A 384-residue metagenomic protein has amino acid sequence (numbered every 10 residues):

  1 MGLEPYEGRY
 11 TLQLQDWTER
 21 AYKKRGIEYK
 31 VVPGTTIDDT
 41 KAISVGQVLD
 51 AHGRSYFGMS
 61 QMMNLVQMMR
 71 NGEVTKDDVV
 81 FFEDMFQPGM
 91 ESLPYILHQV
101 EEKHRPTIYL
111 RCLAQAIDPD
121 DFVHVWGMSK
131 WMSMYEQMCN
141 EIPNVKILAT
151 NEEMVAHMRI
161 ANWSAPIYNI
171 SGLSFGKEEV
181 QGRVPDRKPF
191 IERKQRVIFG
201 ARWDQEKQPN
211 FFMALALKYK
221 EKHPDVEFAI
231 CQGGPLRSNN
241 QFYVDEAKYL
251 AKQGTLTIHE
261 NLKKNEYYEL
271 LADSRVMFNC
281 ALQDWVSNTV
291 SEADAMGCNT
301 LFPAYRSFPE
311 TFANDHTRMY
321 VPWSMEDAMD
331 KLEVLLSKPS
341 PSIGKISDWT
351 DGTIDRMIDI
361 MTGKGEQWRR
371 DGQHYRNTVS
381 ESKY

Functional and structural regions predicted by a protein language model:
M1-L93: N-terminal pre-catalytic "stem/leader" segment of glycosyltransferase-like enzymes
S60, W323-E326, V334-Y384: A charged, aromatic-enriched C-terminal amphipathic alpha-helix characteristic of glycosyltransferases across folds
V125-I147: Membrane-proximal helix-turn-helix segments that form the acceptor-binding/catalytic region of lipid-linked
D186-K220, A229: Conserved donor-binding/catalytic core segment of Leloir-type glycosyltransferases
E227-V244, E260: Glycosyltransferase donor-sugar binding loop
Q241-N265: Nucleotide-activated donor-binding/catalytic signature segment of Leloir-type glycosyltransferases, i.e., the conserved
A281-Q283: Aromatic "clamp/platform" in nucleotide-sugar-dependent glycosyltransferases that forms part of the donor/acceptor
P309-V334: Change "using UDP/GDP/dTDP sugars" to "using nucleotide sugars
